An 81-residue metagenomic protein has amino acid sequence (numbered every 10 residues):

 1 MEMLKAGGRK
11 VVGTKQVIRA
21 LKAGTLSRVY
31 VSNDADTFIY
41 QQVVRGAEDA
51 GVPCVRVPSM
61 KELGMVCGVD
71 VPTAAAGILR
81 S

Functional and structural regions predicted by a protein language model:
M1-T25, D34-Q41: Ribosome large-subunit tunnel/peptidyl-transferase-proximal elements
Q16, S27, C67, V71: Short, flexible micro-motifs
Y30-V31: Alpha-helical transmembrane segments of helical membrane proteins, especially in multi-pass transport, channel
V43-E48: A generic structural signal for well-ordered alpha-helical segments
A50-S81: C-terminal structural segments of small proteins and small subunits
